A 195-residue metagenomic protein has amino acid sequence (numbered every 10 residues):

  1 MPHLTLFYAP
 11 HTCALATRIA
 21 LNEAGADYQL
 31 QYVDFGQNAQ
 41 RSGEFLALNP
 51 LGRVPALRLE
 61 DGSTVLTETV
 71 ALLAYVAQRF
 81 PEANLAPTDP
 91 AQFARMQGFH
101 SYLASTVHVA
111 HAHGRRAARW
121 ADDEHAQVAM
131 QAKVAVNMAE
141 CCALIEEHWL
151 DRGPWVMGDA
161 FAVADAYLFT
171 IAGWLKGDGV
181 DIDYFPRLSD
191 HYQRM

Functional and structural regions predicted by a protein language model:
M1-A129: GST-like domain detector, emphasizing the conserved glutathione-binding G-site in the N-terminal thioredoxin-like
L21, L57, M96, I145 (+2 more regions): Residue-level signal for nonpolar/aromatic packing positions in well-ordered secondary structure
L103-R194: GST-like fold's C-terminal all-alpha helical module
